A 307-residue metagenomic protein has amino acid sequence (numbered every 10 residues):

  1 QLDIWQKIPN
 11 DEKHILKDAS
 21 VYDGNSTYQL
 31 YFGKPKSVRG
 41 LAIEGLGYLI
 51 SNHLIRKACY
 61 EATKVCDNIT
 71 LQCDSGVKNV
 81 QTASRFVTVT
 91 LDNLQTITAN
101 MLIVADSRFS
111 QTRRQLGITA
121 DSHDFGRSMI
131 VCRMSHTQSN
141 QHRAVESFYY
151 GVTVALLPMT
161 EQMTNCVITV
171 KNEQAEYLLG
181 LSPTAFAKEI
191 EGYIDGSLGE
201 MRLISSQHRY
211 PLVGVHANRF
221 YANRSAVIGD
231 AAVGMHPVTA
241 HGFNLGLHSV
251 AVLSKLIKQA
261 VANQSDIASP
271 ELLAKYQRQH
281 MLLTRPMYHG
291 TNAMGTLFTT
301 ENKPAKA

Functional and structural regions predicted by a protein language model:
Q1-I4: Conserved N-terminal glycine-rich FAD pyrophosphate-binding loop of Rossmann-like flavoproteins
I8-Q115, H123-S128: Conserved N-terminal helical subregion
S37-G40, T137, K171-A175, A232-G234: A short, flexible beta-alpha/helix-coil linker loop
Y48-H53, G180, L247, N302: Short, solvent-exposed loop/helix junctions and linker helices that flank or host conserved functional motifs
N52-R56, R127, V131, Q141 (+4 more regions): A general structural signal for well-ordered alpha-helical segments in protein cores
Q95-T96, M101-Q207: Conserved FAD-binding catalytic core of PHBH/FMO-like flavoproteins
E176-A268: FAD/FMN-dependent oxidoreductases across multiple families
K255-A307: C-terminal helical "tail/cap" subdomain of flavin- and related membrane-associated enzymes
